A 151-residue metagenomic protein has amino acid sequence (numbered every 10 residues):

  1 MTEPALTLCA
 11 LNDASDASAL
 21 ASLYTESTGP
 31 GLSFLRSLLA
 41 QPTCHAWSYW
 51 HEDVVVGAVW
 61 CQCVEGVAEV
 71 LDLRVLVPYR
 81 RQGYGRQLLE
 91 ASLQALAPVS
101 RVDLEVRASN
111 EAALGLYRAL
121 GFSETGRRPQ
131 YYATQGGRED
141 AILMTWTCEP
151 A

Functional and structural regions predicted by a protein language model:
E3-R80, R86-A95, Q130, T147-A151: Acetyl-CoA-dependent GNAT
Q41, N110-A112, A133-T134: Short secondary-structure capping/turn micro-motifs that flank functional sites
C44, E139-L143: Short hydrophobic/aromatic beta-strand or adjacent loop that forms the aromatic wall/cage of a ligand/substrate-binding
A68-L71, S109-E124, P129: Conserved N-terminal glycine/acidic-rich loop preference
L76-E90, R107-G115, A119-L120: Conserved glycine-rich acetyl-CoA-binding loop
L96-A108: Conserved GNAT acetyl-CoA-binding A-motif
D103-E105, S123-D140: Conserved catalytic-core motifs of GNAT/GCN5-like acyltransferases
